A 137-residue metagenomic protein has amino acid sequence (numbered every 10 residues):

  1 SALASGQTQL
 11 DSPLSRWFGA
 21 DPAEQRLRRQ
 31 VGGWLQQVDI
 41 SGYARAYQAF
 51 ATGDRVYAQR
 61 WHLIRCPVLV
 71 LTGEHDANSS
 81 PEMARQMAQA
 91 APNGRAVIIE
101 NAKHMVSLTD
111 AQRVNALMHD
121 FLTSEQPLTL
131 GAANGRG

Functional and structural regions predicted by a protein language model:
S5-L63: Conserved alpha/beta-hydrolase catalytic His-Asp/Glu region
P13, Y47, M87, V114 (+2 more regions): Hydrophobic "lid"/C-terminal helical patch of Rossmann-like NAD(P)-dependent dehydrogenase/epimerase domains
L27, A77-M83: Conserved alpha/beta-hydrolase "acid-adjacent" motif
Q37, A77-N78, M105-T109: A short, basic/aromatic alpha-helical/loop segment that forms part of the nucleotidyl-sugar donor-binding site
Q59, E82-Q86, T109-R113: Generic recognition of short, well-ordered alpha-helical segments
W61-R65, Q89-P92: Short, conserved loop/helix-junction motifs that constitute active-site signature segments in enzyme catalytic cores
I64, V70-T72, D76: Short beta-strand/loop motif that positions the catalytic acidic residue of the alpha/beta-hydrolase fold
P92-G137: Catalytic active-site module of serine/aspartate enzymes centered on a nucleophile-bearing elbow/loop
